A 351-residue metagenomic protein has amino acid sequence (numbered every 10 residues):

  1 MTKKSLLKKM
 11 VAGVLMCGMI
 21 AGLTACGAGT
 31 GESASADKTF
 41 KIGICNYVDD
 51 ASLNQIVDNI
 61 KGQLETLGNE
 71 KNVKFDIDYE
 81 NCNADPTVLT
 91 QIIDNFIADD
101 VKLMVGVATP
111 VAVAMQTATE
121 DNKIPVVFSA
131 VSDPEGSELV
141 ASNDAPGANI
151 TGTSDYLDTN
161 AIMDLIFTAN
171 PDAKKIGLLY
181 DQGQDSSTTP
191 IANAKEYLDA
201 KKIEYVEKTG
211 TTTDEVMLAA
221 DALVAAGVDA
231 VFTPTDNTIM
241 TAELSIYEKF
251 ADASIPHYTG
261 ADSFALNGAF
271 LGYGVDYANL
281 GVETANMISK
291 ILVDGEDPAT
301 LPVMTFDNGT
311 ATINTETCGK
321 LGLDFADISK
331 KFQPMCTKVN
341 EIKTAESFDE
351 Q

Functional and structural regions predicted by a protein language model:
M1-K41, T66, E70, E346-Q351: Short, low-complexity disordered leader/linker segments with a strong preference for bacterial N-terminal type II
T39-L67, D78-T87, G183-S187, D236-T241: Extracytoplasmic "Venus flytrap"
I42, I60, T151-K201, D297 (+1 more regions): An alpha-beta-alpha
T66-L89, N149-I150, Y197-T213: Short beta-strand elements in bilobed, periplasmic/extracellular small-molecule ligand-binding domains
D78-A141, D236-A251, I255-G260: Beta-alpha junction/loop-to-helix N-cap segments that form part of ligand/metal-binding clefts
D133-K175, V275-E296: Hydrophobic alpha-helical segments within soluble ligand-binding/sensing domains
D185-H257, A261: Pocket-lining segment of extracytoplasmic ligand-binding domains
K290-Q351: Hinge/cleft segment of the Venus flytrap/periplasmic-binding protein
